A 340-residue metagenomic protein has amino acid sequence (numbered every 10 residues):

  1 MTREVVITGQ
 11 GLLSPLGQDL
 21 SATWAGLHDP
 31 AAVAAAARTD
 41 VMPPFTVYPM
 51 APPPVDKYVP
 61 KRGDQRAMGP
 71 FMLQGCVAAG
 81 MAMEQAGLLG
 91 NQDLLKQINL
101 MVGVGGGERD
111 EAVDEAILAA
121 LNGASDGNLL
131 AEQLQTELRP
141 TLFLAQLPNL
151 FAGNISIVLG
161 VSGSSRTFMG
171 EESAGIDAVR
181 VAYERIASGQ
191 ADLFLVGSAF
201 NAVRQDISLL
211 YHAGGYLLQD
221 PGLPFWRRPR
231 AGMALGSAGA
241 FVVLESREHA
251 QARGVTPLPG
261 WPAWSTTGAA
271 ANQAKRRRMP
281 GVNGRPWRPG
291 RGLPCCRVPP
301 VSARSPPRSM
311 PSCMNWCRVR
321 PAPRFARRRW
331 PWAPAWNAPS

Functional and structural regions predicted by a protein language model:
M1-S164, I176, E184-S188, A199 (+4 more regions): Conserved "HGTGT" condensation-loop signature of ketosynthase/thiolase-family condensing enzymes that catalyze
T167-G175: Short beta->alpha junction loops
V181: Internal active-site segments that recognize and position negatively charged phosphoryl groups and nucleotide moieties
Q190-F194: Short, high-confidence coil segments that cap the C-terminus of an alpha-helix and link into the following beta-strand
